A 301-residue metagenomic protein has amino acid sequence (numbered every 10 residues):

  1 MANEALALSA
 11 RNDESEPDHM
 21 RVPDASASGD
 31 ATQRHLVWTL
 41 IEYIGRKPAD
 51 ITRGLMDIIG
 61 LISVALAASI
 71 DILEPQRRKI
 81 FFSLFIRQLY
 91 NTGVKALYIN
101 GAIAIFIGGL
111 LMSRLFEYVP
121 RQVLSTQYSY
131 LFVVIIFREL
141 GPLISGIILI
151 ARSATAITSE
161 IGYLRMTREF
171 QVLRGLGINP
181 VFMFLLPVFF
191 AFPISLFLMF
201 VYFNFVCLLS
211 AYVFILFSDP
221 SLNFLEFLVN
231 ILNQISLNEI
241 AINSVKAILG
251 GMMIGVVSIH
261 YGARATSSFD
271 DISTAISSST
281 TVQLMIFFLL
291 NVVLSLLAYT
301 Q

Functional and structural regions predicted by a protein language model:
D30-S83, T266: Short, membrane-interfacial amphipathic segments enriched in basic
Q88-I144: Active-site cofactor/substrate anionic-group-binding motifs, chiefly glycine- and Lys/Arg-rich phosphate-binding loops
G93, L97, G101, L140 (+4 more regions): Selective transmembrane-helix segments that form parts of the transport pathway or gating/packing helices in multipass
A102-G109, P193, F197, V201 (+7 more regions): Generic alpha-helical transmembrane segments of integral inner-membrane proteins, especially permease/transport modules
R114-F137, Y202-I248, M252, V256-I276 (+1 more regions): Membrane-interfacial helix-loop-helix connectors in multipass membrane proteins
Y128-M166, Q171: Hydrophobic alpha-helical transmembrane segments of multi-pass membrane transport proteins
E160-L186, F269-I272: Short cytoplasmic-facing helical segments at TM-TM junctions of multi-pass membrane proteins
I272, S278-L296: Final/C-terminal transmembrane alpha-helix of multipass membrane proteins
